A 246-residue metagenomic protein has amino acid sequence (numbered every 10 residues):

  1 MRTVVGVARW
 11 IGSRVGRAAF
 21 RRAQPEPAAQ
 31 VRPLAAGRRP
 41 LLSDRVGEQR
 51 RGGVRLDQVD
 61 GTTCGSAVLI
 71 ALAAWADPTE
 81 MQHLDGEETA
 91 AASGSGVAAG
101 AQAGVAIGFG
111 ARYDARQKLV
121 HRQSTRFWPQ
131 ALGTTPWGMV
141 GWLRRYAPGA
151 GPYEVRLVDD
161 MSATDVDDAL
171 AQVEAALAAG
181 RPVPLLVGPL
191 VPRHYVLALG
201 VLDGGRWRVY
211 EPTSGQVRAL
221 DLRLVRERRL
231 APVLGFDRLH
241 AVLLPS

Functional and structural regions predicted by a protein language model:
R2-T125: Active-site nucleophile-adjacent alpha helix/oxyanion-hole segment immediately C-terminal to the catalytic cysteine
G12, A29-A36, A103-P245: Conserved active-site-adjacent core of cysteine acyl-enzyme catalytic domains
